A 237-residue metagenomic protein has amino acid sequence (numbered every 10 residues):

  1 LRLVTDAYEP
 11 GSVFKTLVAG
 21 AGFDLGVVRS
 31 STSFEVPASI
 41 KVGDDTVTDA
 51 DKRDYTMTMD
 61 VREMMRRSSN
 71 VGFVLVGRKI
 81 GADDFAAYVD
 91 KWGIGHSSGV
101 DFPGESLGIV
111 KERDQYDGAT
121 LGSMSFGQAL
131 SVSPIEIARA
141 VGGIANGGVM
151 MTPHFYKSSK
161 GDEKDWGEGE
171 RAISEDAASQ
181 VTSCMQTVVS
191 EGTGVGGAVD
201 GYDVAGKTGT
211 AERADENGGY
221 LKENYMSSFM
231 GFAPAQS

Functional and structural regions predicted by a protein language model:
L1-S12, L17-S237: Beta-lactam-recognizing serine transpeptidase/beta-lactamase-like catalytic domain environment
